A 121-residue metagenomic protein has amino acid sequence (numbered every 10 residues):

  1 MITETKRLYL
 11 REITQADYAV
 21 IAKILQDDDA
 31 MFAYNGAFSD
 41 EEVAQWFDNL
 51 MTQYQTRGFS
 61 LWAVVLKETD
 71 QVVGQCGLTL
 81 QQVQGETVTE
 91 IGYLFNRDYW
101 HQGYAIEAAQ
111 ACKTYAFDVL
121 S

Functional and structural regions predicted by a protein language model:
M1-D98, A111, Y115, V119: GNAT-family acyltransferases
H101-I106: Glycine-rich acyl-CoA binding loop
